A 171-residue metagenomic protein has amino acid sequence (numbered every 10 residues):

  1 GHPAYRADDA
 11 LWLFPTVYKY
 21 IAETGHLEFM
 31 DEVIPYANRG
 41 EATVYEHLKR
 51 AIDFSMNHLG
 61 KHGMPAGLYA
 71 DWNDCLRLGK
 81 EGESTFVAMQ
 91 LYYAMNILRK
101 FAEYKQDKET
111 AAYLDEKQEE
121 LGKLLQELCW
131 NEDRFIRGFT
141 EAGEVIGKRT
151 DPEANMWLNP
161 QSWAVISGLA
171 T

Functional and structural regions predicted by a protein language model:
G1-D8, A37-R39, T43, H62-S84 (+1 more regions): Carbohydrate-binding/catalytic loop surfaces
G1-G63, S84-Y92: Aromatic-rich carbohydrate-recognition surfaces in CAZymes
Y5, W12-L13, H47, E83 (+4 more regions): Generic detector of ordered secondary-structure context
F14, E32, R77-K80, S167: A ubiquitous, low-specificity "background" feature that marks scattered single residues across proteins without
Y18, K61, C75-L76, E119 (+2 more regions): Generic structural signal for short, flexible, solvent-exposed coil/loop and linker residues
H26, N57-P65, L124-R134: Intrinsically disordered or highly flexible coil/loop and linker segments, enriched in small and charged/polar residues
E28-D31, H62, A66, A102 (+2 more regions): Secondary-structure transition/capping residues
Q90-T171: Catalytic cores of carbohydrate-active enzymes
